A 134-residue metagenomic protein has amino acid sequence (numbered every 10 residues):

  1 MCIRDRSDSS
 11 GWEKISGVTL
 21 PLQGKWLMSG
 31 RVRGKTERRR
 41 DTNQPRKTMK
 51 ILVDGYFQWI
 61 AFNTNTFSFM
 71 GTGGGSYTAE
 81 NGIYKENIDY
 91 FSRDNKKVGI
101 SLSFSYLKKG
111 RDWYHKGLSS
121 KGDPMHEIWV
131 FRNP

Functional and structural regions predicted by a protein language model:
M1-D5: Conserved small/polar residues in nucleotide/adenosyl-binding loops
S7, T42-R46, F69-G74, V98-L102 (+1 more regions): Short, surface-exposed coil-to-beta transition loops
D8-E13, R33, T64, D89-D94 (+1 more regions): Short, solvent-exposed aromatic-acidic interface loops
S10-L27: N-terminal helix-cap/turn-to-beta initiation motif at the start of protein domains
S16-L20, S76-Y84, L107-D112, N133: A short, structured loop/turn motif at beta-sheet edges
R40-K85, F91: N-terminal glycine/threonine-rich, aromatic-flanked beta-hairpin/loop signature
E86-S105: An anionic, turn-rich surface loop/hairpin at beta-sheet edges that serves as a generic interaction/coordination patch
S105-P134: Hydrophilic extracytoplasmic domains
